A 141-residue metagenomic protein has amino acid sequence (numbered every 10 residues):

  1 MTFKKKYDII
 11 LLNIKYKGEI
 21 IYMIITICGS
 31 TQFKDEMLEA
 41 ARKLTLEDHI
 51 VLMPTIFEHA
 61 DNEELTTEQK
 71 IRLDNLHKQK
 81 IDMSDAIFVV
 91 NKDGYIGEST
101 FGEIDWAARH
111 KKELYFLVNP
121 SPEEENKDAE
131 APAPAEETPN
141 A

Functional and structural regions predicted by a protein language model:
T2-A141: Conserved catalytic or regulatory cores that recognize and/or transform ribose-phosphate-containing ligands
